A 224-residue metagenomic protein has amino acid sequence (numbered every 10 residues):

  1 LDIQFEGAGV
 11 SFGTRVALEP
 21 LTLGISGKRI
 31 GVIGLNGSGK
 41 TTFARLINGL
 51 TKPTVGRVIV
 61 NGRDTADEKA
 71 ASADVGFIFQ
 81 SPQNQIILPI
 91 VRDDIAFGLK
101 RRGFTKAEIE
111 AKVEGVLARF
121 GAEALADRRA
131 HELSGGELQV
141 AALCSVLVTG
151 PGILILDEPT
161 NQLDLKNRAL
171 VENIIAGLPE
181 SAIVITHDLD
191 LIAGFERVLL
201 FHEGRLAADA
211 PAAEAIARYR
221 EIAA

Functional and structural regions predicted by a protein language model:
I3, A17-L18: Conserved structural motif at the start of ABC-family nucleotide-binding domains
N48: Helix-to-loop junction immediately C-terminal to a conserved catalytic motif
G56-D67, A71-A73: Conserved ABC transporter NBD signature motif
A107-L125: Conserved ABC ATPase "signature" region
R129-L133, E137: Conserved ABC ATPase signature
L154-E158: Catalytic Walker B motif of ABC-type/P-loop ATPase nucleotide-binding domains
R205-A224: Conserved beta-strand-loop-alpha-helix hinge in the C-terminal portion of ABC ATPase nucleotide-binding domains
